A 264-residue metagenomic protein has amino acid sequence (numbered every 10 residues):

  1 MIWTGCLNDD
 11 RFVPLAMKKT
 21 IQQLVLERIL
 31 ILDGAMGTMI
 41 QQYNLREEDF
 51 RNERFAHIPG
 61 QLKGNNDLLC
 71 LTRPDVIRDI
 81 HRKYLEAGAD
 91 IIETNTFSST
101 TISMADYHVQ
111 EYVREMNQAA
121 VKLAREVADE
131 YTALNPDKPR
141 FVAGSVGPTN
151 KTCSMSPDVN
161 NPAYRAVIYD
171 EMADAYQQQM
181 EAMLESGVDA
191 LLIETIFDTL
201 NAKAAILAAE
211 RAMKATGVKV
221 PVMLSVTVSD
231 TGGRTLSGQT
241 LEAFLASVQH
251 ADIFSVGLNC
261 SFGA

Functional and structural regions predicted by a protein language model:
W3-C6, D10-A264: Domain-level signal for soluble alpha/beta catalytic cores
